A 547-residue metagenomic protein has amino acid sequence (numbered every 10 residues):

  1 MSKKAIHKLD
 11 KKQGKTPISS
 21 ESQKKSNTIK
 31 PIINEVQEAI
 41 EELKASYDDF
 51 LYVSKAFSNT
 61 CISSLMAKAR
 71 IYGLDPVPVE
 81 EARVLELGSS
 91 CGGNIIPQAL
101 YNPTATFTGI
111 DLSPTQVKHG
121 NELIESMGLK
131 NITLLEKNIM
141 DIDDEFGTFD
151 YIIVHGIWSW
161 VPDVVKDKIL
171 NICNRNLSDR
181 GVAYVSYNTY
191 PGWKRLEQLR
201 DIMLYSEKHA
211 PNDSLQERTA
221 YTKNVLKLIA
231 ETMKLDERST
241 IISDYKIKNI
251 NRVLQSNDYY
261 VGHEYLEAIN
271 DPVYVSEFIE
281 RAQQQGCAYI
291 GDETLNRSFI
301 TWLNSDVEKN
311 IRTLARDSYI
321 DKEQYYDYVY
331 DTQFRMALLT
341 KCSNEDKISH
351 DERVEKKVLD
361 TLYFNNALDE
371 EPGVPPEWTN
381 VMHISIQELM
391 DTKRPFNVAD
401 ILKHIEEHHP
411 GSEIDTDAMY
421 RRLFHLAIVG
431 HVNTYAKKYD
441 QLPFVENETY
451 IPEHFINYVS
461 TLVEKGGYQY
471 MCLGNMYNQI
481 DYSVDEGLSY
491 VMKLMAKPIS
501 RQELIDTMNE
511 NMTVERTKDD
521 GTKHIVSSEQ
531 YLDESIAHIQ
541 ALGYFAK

Functional and structural regions predicted by a protein language model:
D49, V53-A82, P97: Conserved alpha-helix/loop element of class I SAM-dependent methyltransferases that forms part of the SAM/SAH-binding
C91-T104: Conserved SAM-binding loop of SAM-dependent methyltransferases across substrates and taxa, primarily the Class I
S113: Conserved SAM/SAH-binding beta-strand->alpha-helix loop
G128-I139: Conserved SAM-binding strand-loop segment of SAM-dependent methyltransferases
D143-I152: A short acidic, Gly/Pro-enriched loop at the edge of an enzyme's catalytic core that lines a small-molecule cofactor
D167-D179: A short glycine-rich, Lys/Arg-flanked "PGG" loop and its adjoining helix->strand segment in the class I
V185-N212, T232-R238: Conserved class I S-adenosyl-L-methionine
I300-R316, I320-R335, L339, E371-K547: Long, charge-rich, low-complexity alpha-helical segments
